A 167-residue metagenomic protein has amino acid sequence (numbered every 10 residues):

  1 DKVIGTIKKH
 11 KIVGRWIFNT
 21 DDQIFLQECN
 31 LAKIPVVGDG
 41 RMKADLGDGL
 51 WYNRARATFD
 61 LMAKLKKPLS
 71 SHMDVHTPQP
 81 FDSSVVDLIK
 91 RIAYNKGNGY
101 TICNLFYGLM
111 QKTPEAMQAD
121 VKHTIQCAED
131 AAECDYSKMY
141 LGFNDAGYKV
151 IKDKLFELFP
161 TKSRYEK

Functional and structural regions predicted by a protein language model:
D1-V3, Q23, N98-N104: Conserved glycosyltransferase catalytic-site signature
D1-W16: Active-site-proximal specificity loops/subdomain of glycosyltransferases
K2-G5, V37-G47, E157-K167: Membrane-interface amphipathic segments in extracytoplasmic regions
I12, D22, Y107, Q111: Residue-level marker of positions within ordered structural domains that often coincide with functionally constrained
G14-L26: Short beta-strand-to-loop acidic/aromatic patch adjacent to the donor-nucleotide binding site
F25-F59: Conserved donor-nucleotide/metal-binding helix-loop-beta segment in metal-dependent transferases, i.e., the alpha-helix
G47-G147: Catalytic core and acceptor-binding pocket of nucleotide-sugar-dependent glycosyltransferases
S137-K167: Long, charge-rich low-complexity segments
